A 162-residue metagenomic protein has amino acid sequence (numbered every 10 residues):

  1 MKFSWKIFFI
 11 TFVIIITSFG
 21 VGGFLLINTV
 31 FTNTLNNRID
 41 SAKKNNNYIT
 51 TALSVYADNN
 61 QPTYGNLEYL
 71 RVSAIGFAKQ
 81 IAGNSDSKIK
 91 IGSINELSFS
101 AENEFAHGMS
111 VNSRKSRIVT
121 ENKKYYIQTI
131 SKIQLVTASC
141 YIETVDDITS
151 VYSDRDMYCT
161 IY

Functional and structural regions predicted by a protein language model:
M1-N95: Juxtamembrane segments flanking the first transmembrane helix of membrane-anchored signal-transduction proteins
F12, L70, S98, I118-V119 (+1 more regions): Short linear sequence motifs
D58, N66, R71, K79 (+4 more regions): Intrinsically disordered, low-complexity regions enriched in small/polar residues
D86-N112: Extracellular/periplasmic ligand-sensing ectodomains of membrane signal-transduction proteins
N103-I161: Extracytoplasmic
